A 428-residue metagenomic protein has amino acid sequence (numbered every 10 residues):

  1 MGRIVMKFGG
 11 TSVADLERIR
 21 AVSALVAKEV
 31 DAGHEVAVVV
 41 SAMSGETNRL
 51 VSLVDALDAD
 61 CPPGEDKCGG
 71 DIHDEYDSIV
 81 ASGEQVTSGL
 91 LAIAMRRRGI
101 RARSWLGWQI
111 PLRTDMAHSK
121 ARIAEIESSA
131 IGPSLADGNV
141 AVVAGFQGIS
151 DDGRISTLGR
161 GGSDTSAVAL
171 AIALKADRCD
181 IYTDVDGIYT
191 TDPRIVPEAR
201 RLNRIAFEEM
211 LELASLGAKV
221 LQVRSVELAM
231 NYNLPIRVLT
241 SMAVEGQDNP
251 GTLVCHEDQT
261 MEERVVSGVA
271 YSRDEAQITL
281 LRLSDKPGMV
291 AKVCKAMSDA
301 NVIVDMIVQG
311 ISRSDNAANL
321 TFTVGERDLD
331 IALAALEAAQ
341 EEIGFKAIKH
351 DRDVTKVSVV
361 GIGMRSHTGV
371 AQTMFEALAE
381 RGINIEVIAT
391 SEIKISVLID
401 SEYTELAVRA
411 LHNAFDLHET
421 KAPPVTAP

Functional and structural regions predicted by a protein language model:
M1-V226, I399-D400, F415, E419 (+1 more regions): Nucleotide/pyrophosphate-binding catalytic subdomain
G2-I4, H34-V38, D77-S78, R101-R103 (+16 more regions): Structural motif
G10, S44-G45, Q147-G148, M242 (+3 more regions): Active-site-proximal loop/turn and secondary-structure-junction residues that shape catalytic pockets, frequently
A32, R98, Y232, A300 (+1 more regions): Conserved dinucleotide-binding and phosphotransfer motif residues
V40-V51, V238-Q259, F322: Terminal amphipathic helices with adjacent charged low-complexity linkers/tails
Q222, N233-T240: Acidic/polar loop patches that form or flank catalytic/metal-binding clefts of enzymes that bind anionic ligands
G246-P428: A conserved regulatory-domain signal marking ACT and ACT-like small-molecule sensing domains and adjacent regulatory
